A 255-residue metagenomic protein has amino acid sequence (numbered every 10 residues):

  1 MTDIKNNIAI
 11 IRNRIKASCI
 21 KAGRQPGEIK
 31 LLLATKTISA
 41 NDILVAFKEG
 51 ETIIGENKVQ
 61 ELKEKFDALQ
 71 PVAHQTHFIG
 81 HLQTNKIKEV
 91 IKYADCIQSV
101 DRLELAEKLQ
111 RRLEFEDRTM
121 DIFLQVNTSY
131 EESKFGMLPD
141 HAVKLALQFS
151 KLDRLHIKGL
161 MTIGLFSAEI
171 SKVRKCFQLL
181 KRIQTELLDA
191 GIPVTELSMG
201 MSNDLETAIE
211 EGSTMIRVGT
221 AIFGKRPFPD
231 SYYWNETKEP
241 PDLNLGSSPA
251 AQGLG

Functional and structural regions predicted by a protein language model:
M1-N203, I209-E211, K225: Conserved alpha/beta-domain cores
D3, K238-P240: Short linear motifs centered on Gly/Pro in flexible linkers and helix caps
H77, I222, G246-S247: Intrinsic disorder/low-structure terminal segments
D204, G219: Positively charged, low-complexity, intrinsically disordered RNA-binding extensions
T214-M215, A221: Divalent-metal-activated hydrolytic enzyme cores
F223-P229: A short, polar/charged loop-to-alpha-helix boundary motif
P229-K238: Active-site loop ensemble at the mouth of alpha/beta enzyme cores that anchors a bound cofactor
P240-G255: A cross-taxon signal for low-complexity, glycine/charged-rich
